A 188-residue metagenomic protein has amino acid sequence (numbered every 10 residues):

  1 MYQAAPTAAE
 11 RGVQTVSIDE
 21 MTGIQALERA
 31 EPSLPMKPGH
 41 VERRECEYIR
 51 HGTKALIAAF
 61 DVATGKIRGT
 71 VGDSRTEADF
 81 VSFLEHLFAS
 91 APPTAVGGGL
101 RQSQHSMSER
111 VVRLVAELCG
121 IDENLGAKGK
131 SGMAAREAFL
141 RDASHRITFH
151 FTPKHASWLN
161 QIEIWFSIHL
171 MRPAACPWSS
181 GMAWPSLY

Functional and structural regions predicted by a protein language model:
M1-Y188: Short functional hotspots at interaction and active-site rims
